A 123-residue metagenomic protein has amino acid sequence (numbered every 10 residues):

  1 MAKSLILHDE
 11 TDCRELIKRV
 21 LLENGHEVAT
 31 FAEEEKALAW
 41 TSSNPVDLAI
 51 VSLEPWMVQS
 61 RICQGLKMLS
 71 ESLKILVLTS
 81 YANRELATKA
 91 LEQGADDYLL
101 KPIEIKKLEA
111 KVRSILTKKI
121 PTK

Functional and structural regions predicted by a protein language model:
L5, T30-L48, P55: Acidic, metal-coordinating helix/loop segments flanking the phosphotransfer/catalytic sites of two-component signaling
E10-A29: Two-component/phosphorelay signaling modules centered on CheY-like receiver
I50-L66: Conserved phosphotransfer microenvironments
Y81-A82, Q93: Short, conserved "switch-loop" micro-motifs in signal-transduction and mechanochemical regulators
E85, I103-V112: C-terminal output helix
